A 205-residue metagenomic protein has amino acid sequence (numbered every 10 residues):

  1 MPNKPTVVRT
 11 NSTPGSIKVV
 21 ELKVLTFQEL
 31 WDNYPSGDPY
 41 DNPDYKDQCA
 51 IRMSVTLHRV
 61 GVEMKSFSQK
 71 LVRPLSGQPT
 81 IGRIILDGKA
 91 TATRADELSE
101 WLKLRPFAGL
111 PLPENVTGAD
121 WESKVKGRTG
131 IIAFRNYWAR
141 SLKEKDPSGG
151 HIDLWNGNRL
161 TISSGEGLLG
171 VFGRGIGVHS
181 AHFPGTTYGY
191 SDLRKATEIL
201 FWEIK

Functional and structural regions predicted by a protein language model:
M1-I84: N-terminal capping segments
E21, T91, S191-D192: Alpha-helical interaction segments
L22, T26-E29, P35, Y40 (+7 more regions): Alpha-helical structural elements
S66, F134, F201-I204: Surface-exposed beta-strand edges and flanking loops
R73-G165: ...with weaker cross-activation on analogous glycine-rich loops/strands in unrelated enzymes
P147-K205: Glycine-rich, aromatic-bearing surface loops/beta-hairpins
